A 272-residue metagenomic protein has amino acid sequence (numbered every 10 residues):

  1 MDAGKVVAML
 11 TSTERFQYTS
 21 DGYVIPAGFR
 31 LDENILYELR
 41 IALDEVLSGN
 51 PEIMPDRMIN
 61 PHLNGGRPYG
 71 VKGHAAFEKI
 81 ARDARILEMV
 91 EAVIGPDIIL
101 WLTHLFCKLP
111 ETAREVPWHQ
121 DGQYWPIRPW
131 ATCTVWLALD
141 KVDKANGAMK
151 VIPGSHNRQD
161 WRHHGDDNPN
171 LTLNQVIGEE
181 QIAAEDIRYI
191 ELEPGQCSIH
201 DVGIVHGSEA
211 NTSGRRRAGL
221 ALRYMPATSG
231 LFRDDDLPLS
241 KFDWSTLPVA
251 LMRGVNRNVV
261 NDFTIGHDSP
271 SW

Functional and structural regions predicted by a protein language model:
D2-W118, Q123-I127, H164, D235 (+1 more regions): Non-heme Fe(II)-dependent double-stranded beta-helix
V46-I53, I59, C197, G203-W272: Non-heme Fe(II)/2-oxoglutarate
H104, Q120, L137-K141, P153: Short, structured patches in soluble enzyme cores that scaffold and shape functional sites
P110-T112, K141-K144, N157, C197 (+1 more regions): Short, charged/polar surface micro-motifs in flexible loops or helix N-caps
Q120, T172-D186, G214-R216, D234-S240: Short, surface-exposed loop/helix-turn segments at secondary-structure junctions that function as lids/hinges flanking
D121, T132, G207-N211: Glycine-rich phosphate/pyrophosphate-binding beta-alpha loops
P126-K144, E191, I199, R223-P226: Short, conserved beta-strand element in jelly-roll/cupin
K144-E209: Double-stranded beta-helix
